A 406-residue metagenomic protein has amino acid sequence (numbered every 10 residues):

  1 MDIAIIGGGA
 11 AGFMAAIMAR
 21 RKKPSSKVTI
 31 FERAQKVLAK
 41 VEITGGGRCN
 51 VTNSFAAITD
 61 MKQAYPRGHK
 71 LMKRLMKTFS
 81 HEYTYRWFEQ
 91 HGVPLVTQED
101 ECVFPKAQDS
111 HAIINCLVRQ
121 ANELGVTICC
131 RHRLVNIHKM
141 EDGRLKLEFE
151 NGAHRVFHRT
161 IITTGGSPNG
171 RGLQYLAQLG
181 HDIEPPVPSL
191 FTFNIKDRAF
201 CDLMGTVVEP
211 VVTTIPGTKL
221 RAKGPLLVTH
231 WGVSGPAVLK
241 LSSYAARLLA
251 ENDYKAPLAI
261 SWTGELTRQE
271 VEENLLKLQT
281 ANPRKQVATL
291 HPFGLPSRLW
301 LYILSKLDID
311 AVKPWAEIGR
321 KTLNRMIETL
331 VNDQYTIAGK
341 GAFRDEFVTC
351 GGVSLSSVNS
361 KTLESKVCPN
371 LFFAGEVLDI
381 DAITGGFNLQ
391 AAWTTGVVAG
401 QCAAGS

Functional and structural regions predicted by a protein language model:
M1-A11: Beta1/beta-strand and adjacent pyrophosphate-binding region of the FAD-binding site in flavoprotein oxidoreductases
A4, R20-G46: Glycine-rich FAD pyrophosphate-binding loop
I6, I43, I162-T163, F373: Redox-cofactor binding/interface segments in oxidoreductases and associated redox assembly factors
K36, A57-D60, K77, Y83-R86 (+5 more regions): Residue-level recognition of phosphate/Mg2+-coordinating polar/acidic sites in nucleotide-handling active sites
A39-M72: N-terminal glycine-rich dinucleotide-binding loop that anchors FAD/FMN and/or NAD(P) in oxidoreductases
M72-S80, E99-R119, C129, S167-R171 (+2 more regions): Short beta-strand to alpha-helix junction loop
H111-P296: Predominantly flavin-linked oxidoreductase catalytic cores and closely associated redox partners
T163-L179, D379-S406: A conserved FAD-binding loop/helix module that cradles the flavin
